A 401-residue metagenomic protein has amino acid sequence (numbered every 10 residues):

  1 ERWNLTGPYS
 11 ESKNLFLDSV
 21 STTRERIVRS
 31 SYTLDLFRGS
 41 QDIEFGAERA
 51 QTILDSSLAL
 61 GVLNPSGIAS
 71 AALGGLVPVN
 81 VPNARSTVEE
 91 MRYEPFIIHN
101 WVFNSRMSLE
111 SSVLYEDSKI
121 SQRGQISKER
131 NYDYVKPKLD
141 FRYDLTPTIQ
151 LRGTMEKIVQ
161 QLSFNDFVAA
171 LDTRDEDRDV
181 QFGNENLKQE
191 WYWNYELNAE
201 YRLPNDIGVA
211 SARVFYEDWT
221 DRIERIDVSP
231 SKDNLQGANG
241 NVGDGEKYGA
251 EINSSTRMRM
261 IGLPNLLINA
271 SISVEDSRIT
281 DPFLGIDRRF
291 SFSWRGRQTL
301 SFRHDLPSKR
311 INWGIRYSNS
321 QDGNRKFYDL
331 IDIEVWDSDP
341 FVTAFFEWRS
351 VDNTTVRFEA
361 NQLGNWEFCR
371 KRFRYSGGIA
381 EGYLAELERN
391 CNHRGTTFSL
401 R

Functional and structural regions predicted by a protein language model:
E1-G124, D144, A212, G249-T256 (+1 more regions): Face-selective signature of the C-terminal outer-membrane beta-barrel domain
D18-R24, R85-M91, S127-D133, D172-T173 (+5 more regions): Replace "Gram-negative outer membrane beta-barrel proteins" with "bacterial and organellar outer membrane beta-barrel
R24-S30, M91-I97, V135-F141, G183-E185 (+6 more regions): Hydrophobic, lipid-facing positions within transmembrane beta-strands of outer-membrane proteins
S40-I43, R106-L109, T148-L151, N205-A210 (+3 more regions): Repeated loop/turn-to-beta-strand initiation elements of outer-membrane beta-barrel proteins
R49-D55, Y115-S121, M155-Q161, A170 (+8 more regions): Transmembrane beta-strands of outer-membrane beta-barrel pores
Q51-D55, D144, T148-E156, Q160 (+2 more regions): Membrane-embedded beta-barrel scaffold of Gram-negative outer-membrane proteins
V159, Q321-K326, F346-R401: C-terminal beta-signal and adjacent terminal beta-strands/loops of Gram-negative outer-membrane beta-barrel proteins
V209, V214-T220, Q236-N324: Gram-negative outer-membrane beta-barrel transporters
